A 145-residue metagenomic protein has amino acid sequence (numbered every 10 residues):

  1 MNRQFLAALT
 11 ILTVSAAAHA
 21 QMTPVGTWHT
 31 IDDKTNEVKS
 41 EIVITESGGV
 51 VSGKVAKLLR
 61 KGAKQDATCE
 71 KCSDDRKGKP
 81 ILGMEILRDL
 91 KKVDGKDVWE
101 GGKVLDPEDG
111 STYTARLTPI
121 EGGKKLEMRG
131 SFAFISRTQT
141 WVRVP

Functional and structural regions predicted by a protein language model:
M1-A7: Bacterial N-terminal signal peptides that target proteins for export
A7-A8, A18: Cleavable N-terminal signal peptides
T13-A17: N-terminal signal peptide c-region/cleavage motif recognized by signal peptidases
A18-T27: N-terminal helix-cap/turn-to-beta initiation motif at the start of protein domains
I31-A115: Central antiparallel beta-sheet cores of small beta-barrel/beta-sandwich binding domains
S47, I120-G122: Structural motif
K54, E127-R129: Beta-strand residues in well-ordered beta-sheet regions across diverse protein folds
G123, S131-P145: Edge beta-strand at a domain terminus
